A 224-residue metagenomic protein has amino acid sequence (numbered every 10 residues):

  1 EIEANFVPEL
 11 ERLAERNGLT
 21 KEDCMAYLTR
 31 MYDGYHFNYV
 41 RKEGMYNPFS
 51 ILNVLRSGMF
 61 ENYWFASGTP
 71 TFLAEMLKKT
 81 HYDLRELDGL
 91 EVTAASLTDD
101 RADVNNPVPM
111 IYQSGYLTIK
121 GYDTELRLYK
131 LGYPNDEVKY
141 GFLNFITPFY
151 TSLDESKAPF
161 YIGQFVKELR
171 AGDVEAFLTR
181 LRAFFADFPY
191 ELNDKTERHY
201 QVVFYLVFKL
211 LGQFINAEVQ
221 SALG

Functional and structural regions predicted by a protein language model:
E1-R198, L210-V219: Phosphate-binding site recognition
S221-G224: Conserved alpha/beta core surface patches that mediate binding of polyanionic ligands
